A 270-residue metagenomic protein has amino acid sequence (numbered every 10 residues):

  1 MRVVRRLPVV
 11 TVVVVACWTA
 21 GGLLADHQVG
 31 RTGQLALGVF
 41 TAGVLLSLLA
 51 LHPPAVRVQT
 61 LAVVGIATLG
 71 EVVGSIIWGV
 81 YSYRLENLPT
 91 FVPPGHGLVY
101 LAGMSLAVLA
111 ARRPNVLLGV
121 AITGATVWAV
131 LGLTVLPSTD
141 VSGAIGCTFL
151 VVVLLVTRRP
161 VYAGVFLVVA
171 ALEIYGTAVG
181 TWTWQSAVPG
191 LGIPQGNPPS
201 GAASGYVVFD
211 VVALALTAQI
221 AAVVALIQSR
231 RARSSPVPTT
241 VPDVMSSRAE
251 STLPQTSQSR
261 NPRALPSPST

Functional and structural regions predicted by a protein language model:
M1-P236: Aromatic-rich, lipid-facing transmembrane alpha helices and their immediate juxtamembrane interface loops in integral
V3, R231, S246, Q258-N261: Intrinsically disordered, low-complexity sequence elements enriched in Ser/Thr/Gly/Pro
I227, P268-T270: Cytosolic, intrinsically disordered low-complexity tails and loops of eukaryotic multi-pass membrane proteins
V237, V241-V244, A249-E250, A264: Acidic, Ala/Val/Gly-enriched low-complexity intrinsically disordered segments
Q255: Detector for the Zn2+-coordinating histidines of canonical Cys2His2
R260-P268: Short, intrinsically disordered C-terminal tails of secreted or membrane-associated proteins
